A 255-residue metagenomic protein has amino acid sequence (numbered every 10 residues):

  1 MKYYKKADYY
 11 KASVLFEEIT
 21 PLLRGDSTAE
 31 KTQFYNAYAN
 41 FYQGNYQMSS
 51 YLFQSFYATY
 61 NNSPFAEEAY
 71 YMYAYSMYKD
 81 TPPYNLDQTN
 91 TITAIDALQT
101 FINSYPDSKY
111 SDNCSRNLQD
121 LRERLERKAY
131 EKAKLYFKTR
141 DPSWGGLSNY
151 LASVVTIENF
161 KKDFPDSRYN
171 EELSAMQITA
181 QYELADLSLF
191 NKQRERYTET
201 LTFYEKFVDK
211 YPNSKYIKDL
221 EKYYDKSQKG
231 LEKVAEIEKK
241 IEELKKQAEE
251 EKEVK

Functional and structural regions predicted by a protein language model:
M1-K255: Acidic, polar-rich low-complexity tracts and alpha-helical solenoid repeat scaffolds
